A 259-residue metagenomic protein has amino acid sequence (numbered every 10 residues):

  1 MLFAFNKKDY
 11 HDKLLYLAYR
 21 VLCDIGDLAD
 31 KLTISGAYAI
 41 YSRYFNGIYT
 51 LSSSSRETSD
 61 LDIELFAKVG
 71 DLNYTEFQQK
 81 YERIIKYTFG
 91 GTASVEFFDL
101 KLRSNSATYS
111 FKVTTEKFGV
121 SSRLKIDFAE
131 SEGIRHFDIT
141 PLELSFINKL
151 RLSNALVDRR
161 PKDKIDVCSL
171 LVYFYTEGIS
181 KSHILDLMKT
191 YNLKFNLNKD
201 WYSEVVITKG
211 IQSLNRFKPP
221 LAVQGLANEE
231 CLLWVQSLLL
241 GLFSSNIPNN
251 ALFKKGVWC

Functional and structural regions predicted by a protein language model:
M1-C259: Compositionally biased terminal segments of proteins
